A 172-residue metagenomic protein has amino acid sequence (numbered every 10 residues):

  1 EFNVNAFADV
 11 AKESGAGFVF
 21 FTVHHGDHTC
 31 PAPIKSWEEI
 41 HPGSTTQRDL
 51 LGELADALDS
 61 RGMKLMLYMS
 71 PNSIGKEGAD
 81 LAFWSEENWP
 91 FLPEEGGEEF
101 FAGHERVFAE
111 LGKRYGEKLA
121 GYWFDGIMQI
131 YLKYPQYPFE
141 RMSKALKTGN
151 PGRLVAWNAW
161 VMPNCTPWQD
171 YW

Functional and structural regions predicted by a protein language model:
E1-W172: Mature catalytic domains of secreted/periplasmic carbohydrate-active enzymes
